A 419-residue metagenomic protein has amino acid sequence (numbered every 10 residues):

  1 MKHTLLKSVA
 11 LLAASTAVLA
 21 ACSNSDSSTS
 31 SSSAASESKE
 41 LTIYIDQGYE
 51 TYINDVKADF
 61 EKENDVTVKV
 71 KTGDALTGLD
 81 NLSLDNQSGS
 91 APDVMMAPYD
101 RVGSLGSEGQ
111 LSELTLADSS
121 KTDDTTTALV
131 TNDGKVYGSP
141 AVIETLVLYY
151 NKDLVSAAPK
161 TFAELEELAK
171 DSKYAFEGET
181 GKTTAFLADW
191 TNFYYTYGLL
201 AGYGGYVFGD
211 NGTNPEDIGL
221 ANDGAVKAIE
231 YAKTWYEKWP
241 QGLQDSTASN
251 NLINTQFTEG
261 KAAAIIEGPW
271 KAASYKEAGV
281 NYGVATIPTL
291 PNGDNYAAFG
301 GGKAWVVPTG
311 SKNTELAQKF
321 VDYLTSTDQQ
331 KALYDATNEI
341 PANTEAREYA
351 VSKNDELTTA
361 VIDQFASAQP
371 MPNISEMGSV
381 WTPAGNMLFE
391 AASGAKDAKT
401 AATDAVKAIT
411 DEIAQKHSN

Functional and structural regions predicted by a protein language model:
K2-S15, S23-R101, P291-G293, L316 (+2 more regions): Conserved N-terminal structural module of periplasmic/extracytoplasmic solute-binding proteins
D85, P92-D93, S119-D153, T184-A188 (+2 more regions): A structural signal for short loop-to-beta-strand junctions that line the ligand-binding cleft of periplasmic/secreted
Y99-L146, A157, F162-E166, E177-T180 (+2 more regions): Hinge/lid segment of periplasmic solute-binding proteins
Y137-A141, L146, E166-I218, A262: Extracytoplasmic/periplasmic solute-binding protein
S156, E237, K276-N338: Extracytoplasmic/periplasmic substrate-recognition and gating elements
P215-S246: Glycine-centered hinge/linker elements that transmit conformational signals in sensory and ligand-binding systems
A366-N419: Conserved C-terminal helix/tail region of periplasmic/extracytoplasmic solute-binding proteins
